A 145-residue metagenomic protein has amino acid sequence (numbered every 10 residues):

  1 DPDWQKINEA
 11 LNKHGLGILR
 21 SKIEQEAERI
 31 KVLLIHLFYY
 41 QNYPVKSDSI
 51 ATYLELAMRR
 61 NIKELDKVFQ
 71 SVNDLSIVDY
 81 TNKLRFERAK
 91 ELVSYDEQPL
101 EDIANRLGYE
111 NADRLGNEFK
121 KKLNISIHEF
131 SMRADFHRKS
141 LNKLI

Functional and structural regions predicted by a protein language model:
D1-E24: DNA-contacting interfaces and partner/effector-binding or oligomerization modules in DNA-centric proteins
A27-V78, D96-R106: DNA-binding recognition helix and immediately preceding turn/loop of helix-turn-helix/winged-helix domains
I30, L34-F38, I77, R85-K90 (+2 more regions): Short hydrophobic clusters on alpha-helical segments that form packing/core surfaces in small helical domains
L65, R114-L115, F119: Short hydrophobic/aromatic patch on the recognition helix
F69, T81, V93, E118-F119 (+1 more regions): DNA major-groove recognition helix of helix-turn-helix
V72-L75, L92, R106, E118-S126: Residue cluster at the C-terminal edge of the helix-turn-helix DNA-binding motif
R88-E110, D135-I145: Intrinsically disordered, low-complexity basic tails/linkers immediately adjacent to helix-turn-helix/homeobox/MYB/SANT
N117-I145: …primarily DNA-binding HTH/wHTH and HhH modules…
